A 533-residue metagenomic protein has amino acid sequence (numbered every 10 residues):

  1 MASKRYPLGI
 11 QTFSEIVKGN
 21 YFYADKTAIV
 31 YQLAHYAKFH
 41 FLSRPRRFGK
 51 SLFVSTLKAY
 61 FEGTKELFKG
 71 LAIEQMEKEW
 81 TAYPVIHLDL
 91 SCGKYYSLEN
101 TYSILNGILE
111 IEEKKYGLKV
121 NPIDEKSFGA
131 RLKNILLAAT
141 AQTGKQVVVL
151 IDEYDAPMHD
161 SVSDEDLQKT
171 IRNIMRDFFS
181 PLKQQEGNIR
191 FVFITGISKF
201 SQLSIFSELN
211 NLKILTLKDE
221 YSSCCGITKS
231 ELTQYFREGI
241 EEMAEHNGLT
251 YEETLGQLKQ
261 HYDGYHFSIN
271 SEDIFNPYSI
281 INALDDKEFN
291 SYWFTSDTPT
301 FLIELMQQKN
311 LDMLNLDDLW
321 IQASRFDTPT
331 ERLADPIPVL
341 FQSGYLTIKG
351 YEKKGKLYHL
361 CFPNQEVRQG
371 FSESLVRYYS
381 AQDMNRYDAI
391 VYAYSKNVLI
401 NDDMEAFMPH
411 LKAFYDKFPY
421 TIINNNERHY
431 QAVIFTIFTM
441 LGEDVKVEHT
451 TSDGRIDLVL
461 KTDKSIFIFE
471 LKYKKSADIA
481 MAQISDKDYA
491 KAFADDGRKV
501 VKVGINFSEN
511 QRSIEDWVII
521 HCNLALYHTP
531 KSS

Functional and structural regions predicted by a protein language model:
M1-N426: Phosphate-binding site recognition
A139-T143, I437-D463: Active-site metal-binding core of divalent-cation-utilizing nuclease and nuclease-like domains
V148, S465-F467, V501: Structural motif
Q168-N173, Y473-A490: Mg2+/Mn2+-dependent nuclease catalytic core
F178-Q185, P338-L346, F435-T439, E443 (+1 more regions): Metal-dependent nuclease catalytic cores in nucleic-acid-processing enzymes, especially RNase H-like/related
A413-K446: Acidic-basic catalytic patches of nuclease active cores, encompassing PD-(D/E)XK and other metal-cofactor nuclease
I434, L458-Y473, K487: Conserved catalytic cores of phosphodiester-cleaving nucleases, focusing on short active-site segments
A492, D496-S533: Domain-level recognition of nuclease-like catalytic cores that cleave nucleotide substrates
